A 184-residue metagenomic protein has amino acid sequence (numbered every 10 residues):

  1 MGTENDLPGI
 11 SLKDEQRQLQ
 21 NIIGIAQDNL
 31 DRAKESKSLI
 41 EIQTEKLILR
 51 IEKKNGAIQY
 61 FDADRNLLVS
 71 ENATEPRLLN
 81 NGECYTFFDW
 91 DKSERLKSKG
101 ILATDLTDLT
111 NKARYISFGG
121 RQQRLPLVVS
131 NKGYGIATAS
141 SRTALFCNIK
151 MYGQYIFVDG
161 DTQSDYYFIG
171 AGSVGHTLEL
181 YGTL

Functional and structural regions predicted by a protein language model:
M1-E35, I42, I51: Non-catalytic terminal accessory/regulatory regions of metabolic enzymes
T3-E4, E35-L184: Catalytic and substrate-binding clefts that recognize carbohydrates or anionic sugar/phosphate headgroups
